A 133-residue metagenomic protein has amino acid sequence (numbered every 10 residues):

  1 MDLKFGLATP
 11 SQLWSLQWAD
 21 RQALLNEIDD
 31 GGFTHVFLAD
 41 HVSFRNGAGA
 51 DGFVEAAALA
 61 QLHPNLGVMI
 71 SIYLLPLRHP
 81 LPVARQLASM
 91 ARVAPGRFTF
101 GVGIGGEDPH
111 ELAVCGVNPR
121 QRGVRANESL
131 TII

Functional and structural regions predicted by a protein language model:
M1-L62: N-terminal beta1-alpha1-beta2 module of alpha/beta enzyme domains
D2-L16, L77-I133: Flexible, glycine-rich active-site loops centered on histidine and acidic residues that chelate a metal or position
W18, H41, G49, I72 (+2 more regions): A generic "cationic amphipathic patch" detector
L25-I28, V68-A88: Solvent-exposed, charged interface segments at domain starts and junctions
G32, P64, A94-G96: Active-site-proximal glycine-rich helix-loop-beta segment
F37-L38, M69, T99-G101: Conserved beta-strand positions in the central sheet of alpha/beta enzyme cores
F44-A48, I72-H79, R122: Short secondary-structure transition/capping motifs
G49-I72, R125-I132: Alpha-helix-loop-beta-strand connector modules within alpha/beta enzyme cores
